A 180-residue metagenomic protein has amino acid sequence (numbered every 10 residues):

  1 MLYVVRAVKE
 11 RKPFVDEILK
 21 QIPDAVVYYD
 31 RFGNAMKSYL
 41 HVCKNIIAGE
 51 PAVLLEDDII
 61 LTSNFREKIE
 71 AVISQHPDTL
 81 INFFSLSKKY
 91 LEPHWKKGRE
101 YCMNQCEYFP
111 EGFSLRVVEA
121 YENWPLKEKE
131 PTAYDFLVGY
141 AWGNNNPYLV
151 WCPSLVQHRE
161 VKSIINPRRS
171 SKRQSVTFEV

Functional and structural regions predicted by a protein language model:
M1-L55, I59-V180: An acidic/histidine-cluster motif and surrounding catalytic segment that typifies divalent-metal-assisted enzyme active
